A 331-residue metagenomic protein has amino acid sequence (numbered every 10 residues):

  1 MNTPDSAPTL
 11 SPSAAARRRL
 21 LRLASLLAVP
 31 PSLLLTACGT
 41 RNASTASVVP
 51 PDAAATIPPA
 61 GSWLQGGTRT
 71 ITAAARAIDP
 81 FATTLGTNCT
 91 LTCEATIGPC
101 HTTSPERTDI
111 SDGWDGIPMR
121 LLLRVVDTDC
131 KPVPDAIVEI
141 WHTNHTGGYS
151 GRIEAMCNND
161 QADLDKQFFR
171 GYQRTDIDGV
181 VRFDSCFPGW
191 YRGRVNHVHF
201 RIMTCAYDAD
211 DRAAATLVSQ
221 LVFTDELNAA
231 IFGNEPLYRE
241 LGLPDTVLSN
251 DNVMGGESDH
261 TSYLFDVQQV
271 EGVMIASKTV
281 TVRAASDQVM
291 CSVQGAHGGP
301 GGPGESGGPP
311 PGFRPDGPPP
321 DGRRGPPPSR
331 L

Functional and structural regions predicted by a protein language model:
M1-R19, L23-A37, R41-N42: N-terminal secretory signal peptides
A14, R19-L21, M274, T281 (+1 more regions): N-terminal leader/capping segments at the start of a protein or of a new domain
T40-P51: Bacterial Sec signal peptide processing site at the extreme N-terminus
D52-S258, T281-G295, G308, F313-L331: Beta-strand-dominated extracellular/periplasmic modules and repeats in secreted or surface-exposed proteins
E257-Q268: Low-complexity, intrinsically disordered Gly/Pro/Thr-rich segments
V270-A276: Extracellular interaction modules
G298-G308: Short, cationic low-complexity segments
